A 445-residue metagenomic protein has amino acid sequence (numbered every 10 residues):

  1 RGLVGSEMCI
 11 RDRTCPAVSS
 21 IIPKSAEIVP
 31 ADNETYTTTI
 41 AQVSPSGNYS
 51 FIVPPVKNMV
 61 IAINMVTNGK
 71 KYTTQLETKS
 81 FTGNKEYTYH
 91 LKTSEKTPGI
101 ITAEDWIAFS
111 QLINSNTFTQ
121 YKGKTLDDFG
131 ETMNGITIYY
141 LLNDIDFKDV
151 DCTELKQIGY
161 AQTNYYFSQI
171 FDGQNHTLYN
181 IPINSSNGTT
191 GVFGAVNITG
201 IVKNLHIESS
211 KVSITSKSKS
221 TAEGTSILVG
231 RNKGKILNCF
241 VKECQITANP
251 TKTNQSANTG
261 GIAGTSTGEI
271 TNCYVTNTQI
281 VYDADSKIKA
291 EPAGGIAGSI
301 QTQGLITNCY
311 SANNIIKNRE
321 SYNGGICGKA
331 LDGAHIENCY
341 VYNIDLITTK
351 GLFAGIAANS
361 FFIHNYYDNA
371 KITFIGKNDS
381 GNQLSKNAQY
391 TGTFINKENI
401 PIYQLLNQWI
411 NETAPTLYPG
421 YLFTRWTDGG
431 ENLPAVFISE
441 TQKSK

Functional and structural regions predicted by a protein language model:
R1, Q75-K96: Extracellular beta-sheet/turn segments enriched in Thr/Pro/Gly and aliphatic residues
G2-I10: Short, small-residue-biased leader/transition segments that mark boundaries at the very start of proteins
R11-P30: Short, surface-exposed alpha-helix to beta-strand junction/turn motifs within ectodomains of secreted and cell-envelope
V29-S46: Short, acidic Ser/Thr/Gly-rich low-complexity loop/linker segments typical of extracellular and cell-surface proteins
S46, T67-K71: Glycine-centered tight beta-turn/hairpin loop motif at sheet-sheet or coil-to-beta transitions
G47-M59: Short Pro-Gly-centered beta-turn/loop motif in secreted/extracellular proteins
K57-N68: A short, solvent-exposed beta-strand micro-motif common in secreted/extracellular proteins
N84, S94-K445: Surface-exposed repetitive/solenoidal architectures
